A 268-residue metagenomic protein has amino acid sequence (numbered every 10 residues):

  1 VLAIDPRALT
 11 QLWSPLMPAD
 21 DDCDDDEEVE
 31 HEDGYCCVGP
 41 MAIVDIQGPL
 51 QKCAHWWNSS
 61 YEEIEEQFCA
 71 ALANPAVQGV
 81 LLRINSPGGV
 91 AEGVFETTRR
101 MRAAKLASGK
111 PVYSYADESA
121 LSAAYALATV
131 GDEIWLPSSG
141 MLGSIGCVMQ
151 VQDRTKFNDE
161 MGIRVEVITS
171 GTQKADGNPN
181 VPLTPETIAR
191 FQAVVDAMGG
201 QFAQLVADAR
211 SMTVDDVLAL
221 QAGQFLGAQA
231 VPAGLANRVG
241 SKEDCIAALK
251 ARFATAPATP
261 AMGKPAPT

Functional and structural regions predicted by a protein language model:
V1-T268: N-terminal organellar transit peptides
